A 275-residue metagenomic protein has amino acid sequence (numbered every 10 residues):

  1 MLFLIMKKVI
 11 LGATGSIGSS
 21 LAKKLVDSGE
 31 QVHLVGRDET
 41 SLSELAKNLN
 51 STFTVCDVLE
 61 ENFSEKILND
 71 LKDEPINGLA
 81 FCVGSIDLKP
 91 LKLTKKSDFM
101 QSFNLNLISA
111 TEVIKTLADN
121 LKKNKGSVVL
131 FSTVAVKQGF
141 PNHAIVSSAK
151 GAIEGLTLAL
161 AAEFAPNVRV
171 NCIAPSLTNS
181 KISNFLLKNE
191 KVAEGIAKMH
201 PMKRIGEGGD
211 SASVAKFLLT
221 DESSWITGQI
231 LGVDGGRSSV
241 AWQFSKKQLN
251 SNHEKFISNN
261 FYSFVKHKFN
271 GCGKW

Functional and structural regions predicted by a protein language model:
T14-G15: Conserved glycine-rich cofactor-binding loop
P90-L91, K95-F103, I196: Substrate-binding pocket helix/loop in short-chain dehydrogenase/reductase
K92, Q138-A144, K203, D221: Active-site loop immediately N-terminal to the catalytic Tyr-X3-Lys motif of short-chain dehydrogenase/reductase
D119, A161-P166, S224: Alpha-helical segment proximal to the catalytic Tyr-Lys
S127-A152, T157-A165, L177-T178: Catalytic loop of short-chain dehydrogenase/reductase
H200-S211, E222: A conserved structural motif in NAD(P)-dependent oxidoreductases
K216, T227-W275: Short C-terminal tail/terminal secondary-structure segment of NAD(P)H-dependent dehydrogenase/reductase domains
